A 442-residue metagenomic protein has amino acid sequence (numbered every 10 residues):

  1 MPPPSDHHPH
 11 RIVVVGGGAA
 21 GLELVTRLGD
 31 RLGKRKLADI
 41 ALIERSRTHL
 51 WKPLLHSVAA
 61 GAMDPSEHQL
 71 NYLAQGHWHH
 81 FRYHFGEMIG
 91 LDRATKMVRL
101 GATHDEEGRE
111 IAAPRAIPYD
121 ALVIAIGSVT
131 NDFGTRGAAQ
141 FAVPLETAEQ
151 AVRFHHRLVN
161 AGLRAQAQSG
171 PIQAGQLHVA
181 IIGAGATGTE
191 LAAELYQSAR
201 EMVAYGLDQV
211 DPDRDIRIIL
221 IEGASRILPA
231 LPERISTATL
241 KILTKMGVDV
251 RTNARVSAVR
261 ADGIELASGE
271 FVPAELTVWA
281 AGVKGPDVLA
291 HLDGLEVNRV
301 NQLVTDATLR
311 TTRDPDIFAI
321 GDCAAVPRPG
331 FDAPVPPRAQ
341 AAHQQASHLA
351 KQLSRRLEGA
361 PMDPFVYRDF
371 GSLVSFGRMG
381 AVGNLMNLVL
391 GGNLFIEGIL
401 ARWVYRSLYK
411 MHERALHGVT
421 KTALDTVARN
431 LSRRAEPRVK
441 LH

Functional and structural regions predicted by a protein language model:
M1-P9, F81-A180, V278: FAD-binding core/adjacent interface of flavoenzyme oxidoreductases
P2-G90, A186-L231, V278, W403: Beta1-alpha1 glycine-rich phosphate/pyrophosphate-binding loop at the start of Rossmann-like nucleotide-binding domains
V15-G16, I124, I182-G183: Conserved N-terminal Rossmann-fold NAD(P)-binding element of oxidoreductases
A20, G127-T130, A192, V283-G285: Short glycine-rich anion-binding loops that position phosphate/pyrophosphate groups of nucleotides and phosphorylated
I40, R338-L357, L373: An active-site-proximal "capping" alpha-helix that borders the catalytic cofactor pocket
H79, Y83-A102, Y196-A307, T311-R313 (+1 more regions): A Rossmann-like FAD-binding core segment of flavoenzymes
Q140-S169, D262-E265, F271-L276, A280-Q344: FAD-site-proximal beta/loop scaffold in flavoenzymes
K351-H442: C-terminal, flexible cofactor-proximal segment of oxidoreductases
